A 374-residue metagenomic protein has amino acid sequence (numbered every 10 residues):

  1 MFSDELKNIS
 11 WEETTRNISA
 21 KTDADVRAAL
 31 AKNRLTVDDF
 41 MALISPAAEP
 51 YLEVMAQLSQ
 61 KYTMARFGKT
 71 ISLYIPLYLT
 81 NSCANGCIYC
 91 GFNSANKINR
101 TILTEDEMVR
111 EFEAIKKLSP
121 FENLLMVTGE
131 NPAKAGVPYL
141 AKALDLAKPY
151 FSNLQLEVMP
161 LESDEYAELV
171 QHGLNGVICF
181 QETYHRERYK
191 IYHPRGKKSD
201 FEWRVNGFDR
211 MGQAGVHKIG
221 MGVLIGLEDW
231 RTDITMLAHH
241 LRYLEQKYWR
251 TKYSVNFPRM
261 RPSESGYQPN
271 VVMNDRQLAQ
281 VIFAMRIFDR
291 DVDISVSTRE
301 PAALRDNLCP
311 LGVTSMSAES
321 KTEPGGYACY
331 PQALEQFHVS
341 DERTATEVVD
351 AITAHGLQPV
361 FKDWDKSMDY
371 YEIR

Functional and structural regions predicted by a protein language model:
M1-A48, Q246-R374: Auxiliary Fe-S-binding modules of radical SAM enzymes
K32, S59, C87, C179 (+4 more regions): Conserved, mostly hydrophobic/aromatic
V54-N96, R100-L124, N175: N-terminal pre-triad scaffold of radical SAM enzymes
I75, F112, L140-L144, Y166 (+5 more regions): Generic structural signal for well-ordered alpha-helices, preferentially at hydrophobic/aromatic core positions
I75-L77, L125-A135, P262, G266: Glycine-rich, proline-tolerant flexible connector loops at the mouths of alpha/beta enzymes
S94-V109, I115-M211, H217-M221, I225-L227 (+1 more regions): Core AdoMet radical
S163-Q171, E228-H240, P301-L311: Catalytic cores of alpha/beta
V223, D233, R242-Q246, M260: Conserved mixed alpha/beta catalytic, RNA-binding, or beta-rich assembly cores of soluble enzyme, regulatory
